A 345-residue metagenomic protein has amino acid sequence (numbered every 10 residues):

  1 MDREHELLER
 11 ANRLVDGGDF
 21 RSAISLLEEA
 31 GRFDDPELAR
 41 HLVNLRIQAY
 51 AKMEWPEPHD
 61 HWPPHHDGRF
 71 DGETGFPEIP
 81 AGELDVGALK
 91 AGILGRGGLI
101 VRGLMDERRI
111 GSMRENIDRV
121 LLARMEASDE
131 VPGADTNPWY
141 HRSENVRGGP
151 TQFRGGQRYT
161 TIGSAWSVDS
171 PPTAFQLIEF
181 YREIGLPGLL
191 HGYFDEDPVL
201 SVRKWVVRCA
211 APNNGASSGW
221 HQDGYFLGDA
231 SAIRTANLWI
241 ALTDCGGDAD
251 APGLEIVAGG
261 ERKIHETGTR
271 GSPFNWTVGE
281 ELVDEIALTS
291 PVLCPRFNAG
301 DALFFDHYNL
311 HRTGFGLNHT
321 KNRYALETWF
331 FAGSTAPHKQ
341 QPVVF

Functional and structural regions predicted by a protein language model:
M1-G95: Fe(II)/2-oxoglutarate
M105, N116, G149-K204, S231-I233 (+1 more regions): Signature of the catalytic double-stranded beta-helix
S218-A236: Acidic, His- and aromatic-enriched active-site or binding-groove loops in soluble protein domains that engage sugars
N237-I240, T320-A336: A short hydrophobic beta-strand segment most commonly corresponding to one strand of the jelly-roll/cupin
C245-L310, T335: Double-stranded beta-helix
V257, F330-F345: Double-stranded beta-helix
H311-H319: Short beta-strand His + acidic residue motifs that chelate non-heme Fe in jelly-roll/DSBH and cupin folds
